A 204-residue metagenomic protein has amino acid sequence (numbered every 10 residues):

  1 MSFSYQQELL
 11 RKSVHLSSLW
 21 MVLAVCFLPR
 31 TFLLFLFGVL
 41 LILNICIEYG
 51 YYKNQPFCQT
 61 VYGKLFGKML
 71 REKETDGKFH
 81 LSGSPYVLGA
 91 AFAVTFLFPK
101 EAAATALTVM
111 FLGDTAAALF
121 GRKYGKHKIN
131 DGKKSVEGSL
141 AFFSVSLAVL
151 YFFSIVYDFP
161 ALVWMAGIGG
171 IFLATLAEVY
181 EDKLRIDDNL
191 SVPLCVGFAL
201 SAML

Functional and structural regions predicted by a protein language model:
M1-F35, I45-F152, A161-M203: Interhelical loop and helix-boundary elements at the membrane-water interface of polytopic inner-membrane proteins
V39-I42: Aromatic-rich transmembrane-lumenal/periplasmic boundary elements in polytopic membrane proteins
